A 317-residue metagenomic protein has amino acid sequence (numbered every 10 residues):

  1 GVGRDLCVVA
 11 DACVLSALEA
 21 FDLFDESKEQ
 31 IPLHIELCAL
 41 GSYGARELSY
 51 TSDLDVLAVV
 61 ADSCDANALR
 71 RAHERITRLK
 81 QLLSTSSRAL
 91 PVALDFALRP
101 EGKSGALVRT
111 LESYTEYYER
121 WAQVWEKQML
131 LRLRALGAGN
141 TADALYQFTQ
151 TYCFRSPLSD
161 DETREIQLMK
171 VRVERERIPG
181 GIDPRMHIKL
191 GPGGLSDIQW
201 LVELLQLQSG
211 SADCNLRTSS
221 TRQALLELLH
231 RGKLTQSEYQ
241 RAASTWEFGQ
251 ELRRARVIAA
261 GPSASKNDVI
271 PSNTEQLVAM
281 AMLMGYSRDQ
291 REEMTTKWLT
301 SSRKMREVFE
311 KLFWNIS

Functional and structural regions predicted by a protein language model:
G1-S317: A nucleotide- and high-energy phosphate-metabolite-utilizing enzyme signature
